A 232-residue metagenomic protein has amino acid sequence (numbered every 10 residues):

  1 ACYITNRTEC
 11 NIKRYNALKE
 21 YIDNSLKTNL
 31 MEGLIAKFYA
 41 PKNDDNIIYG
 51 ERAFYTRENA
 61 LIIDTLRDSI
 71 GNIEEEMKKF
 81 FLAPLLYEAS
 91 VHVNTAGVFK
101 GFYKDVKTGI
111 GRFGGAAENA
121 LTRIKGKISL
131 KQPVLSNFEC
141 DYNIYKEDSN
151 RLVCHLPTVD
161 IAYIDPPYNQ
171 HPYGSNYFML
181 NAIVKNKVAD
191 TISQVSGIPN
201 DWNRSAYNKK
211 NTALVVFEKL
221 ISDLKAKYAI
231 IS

Functional and structural regions predicted by a protein language model:
A1-C2, T8, L30, A96 (+2 more regions): Intrinsic structural disorder
A1-R14, H171, S175, L180-V184: Conserved S-adenosyl-L-methionine
C2-A53: Conserved phosphoryl-transfer catalytic core
C10-K13, I73, E147, T212: Short coil/turn linker and secondary-structure boundary residues
R14, L18, M31, N59-I62 (+3 more regions): Alpha-helical structural motif
A36-Y163, P167-N176, D190-Q194, I198-N200: SAM-dependent nucleic-acid methyltransferase catalytic core
P172-G174, F178-T191, N200-K209, K227: Accessory, usually C-terminal, subdomains that scaffold auxiliary metal cofactors
A206-S232: Conserved Class I SAM-dependent methyltransferase catalytic core
